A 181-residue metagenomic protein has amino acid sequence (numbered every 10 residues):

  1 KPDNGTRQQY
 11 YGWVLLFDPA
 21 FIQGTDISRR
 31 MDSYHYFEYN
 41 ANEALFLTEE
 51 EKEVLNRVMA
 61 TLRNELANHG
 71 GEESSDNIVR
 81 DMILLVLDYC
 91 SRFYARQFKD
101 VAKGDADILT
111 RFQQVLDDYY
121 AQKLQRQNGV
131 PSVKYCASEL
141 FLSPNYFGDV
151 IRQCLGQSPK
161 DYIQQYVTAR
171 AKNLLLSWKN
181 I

Functional and structural regions predicted by a protein language model:
K1-E38: N-terminal regulatory/effector-sensing and dimerization cores that precede helix-turn-helix DNA-binding domains
Y36-L85, Y89, F93: Amphipathic alpha-helical segments enriched in hydrophobic/aromatic residues interleaved with Lys/Arg
N56-A67, Q113-Y120, K172-L176: Regular secondary-structure segments
G70-N77, R92-K134, Q153-D161: Short, Lys/Arg-enriched, Trp-marked, Pro/Gly-tolerant hinge/linker segments that flank
E139: Residues within the alpha-helical elements of helix-turn-helix
Q153-I181: Terminal helix-turn-helix DNA-binding modules in bacterial transcription factors
